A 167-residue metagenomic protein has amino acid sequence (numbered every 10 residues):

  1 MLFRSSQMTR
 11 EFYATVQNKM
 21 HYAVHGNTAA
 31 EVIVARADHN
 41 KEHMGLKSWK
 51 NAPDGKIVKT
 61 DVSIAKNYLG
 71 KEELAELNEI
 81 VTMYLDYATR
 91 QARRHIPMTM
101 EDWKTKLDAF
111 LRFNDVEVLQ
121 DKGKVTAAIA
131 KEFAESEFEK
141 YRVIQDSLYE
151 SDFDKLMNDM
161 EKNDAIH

Functional and structural regions predicted by a protein language model:
M1-H167: Positively charged, phosphate-engaging catalytic surfaces used for nucleic-acid and nucleotide handling
